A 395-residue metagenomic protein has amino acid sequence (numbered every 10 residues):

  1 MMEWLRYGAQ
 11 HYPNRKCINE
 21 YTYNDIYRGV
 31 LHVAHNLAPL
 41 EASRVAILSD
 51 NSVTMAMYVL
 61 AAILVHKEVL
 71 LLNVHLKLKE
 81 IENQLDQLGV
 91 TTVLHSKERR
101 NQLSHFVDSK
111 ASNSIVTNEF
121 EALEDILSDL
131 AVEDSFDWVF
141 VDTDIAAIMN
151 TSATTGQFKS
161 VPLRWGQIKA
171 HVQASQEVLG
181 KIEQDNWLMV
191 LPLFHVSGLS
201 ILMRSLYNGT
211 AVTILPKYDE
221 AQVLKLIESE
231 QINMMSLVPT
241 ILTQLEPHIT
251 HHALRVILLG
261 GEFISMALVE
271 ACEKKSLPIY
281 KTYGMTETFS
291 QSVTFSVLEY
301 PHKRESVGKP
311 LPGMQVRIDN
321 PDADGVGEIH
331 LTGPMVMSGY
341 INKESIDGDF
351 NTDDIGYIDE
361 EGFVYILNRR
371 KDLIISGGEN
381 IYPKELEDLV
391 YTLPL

Functional and structural regions predicted by a protein language model:
M2-T22: AMP-dependent adenylate-forming
N14-K16, V132-N150, Q157, G180-N186: Conserved pre-ATP/AMP-binding loop-to-beta segment of ANL
T22-Y23, A146-Q173: Conserved AMP-binding A3 loop
N36-L76, P192, N380: Conserved AMP-binding/adenylate-forming
K169-N186, F194-M234: Conserved AMP-binding/adenylation subdomain of ANL enzymes
N233-L237, L245-P301, Q315: Gly/Ser/Thr-rich phosphate-binding loop
V293, K309-G313, P321-D349, E379-I381: Conserved ATP/PPi-binding loop(s) of AMP-dependent carboxylate-activating enzymes
G333, I355-L395: AMP-binding/adenylate-forming catalytic core of the ANL superfamily
